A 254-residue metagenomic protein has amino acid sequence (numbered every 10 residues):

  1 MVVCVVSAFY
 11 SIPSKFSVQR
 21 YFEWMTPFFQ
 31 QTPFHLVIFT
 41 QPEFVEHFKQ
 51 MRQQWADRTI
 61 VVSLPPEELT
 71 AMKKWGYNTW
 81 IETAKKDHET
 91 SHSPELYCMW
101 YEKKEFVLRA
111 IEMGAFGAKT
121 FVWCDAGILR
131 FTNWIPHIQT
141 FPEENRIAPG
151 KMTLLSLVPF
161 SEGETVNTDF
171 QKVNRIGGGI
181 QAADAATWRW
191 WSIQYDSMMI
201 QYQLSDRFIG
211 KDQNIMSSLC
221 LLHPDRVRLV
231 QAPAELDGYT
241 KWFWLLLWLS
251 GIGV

Functional and structural regions predicted by a protein language model:
M1-E23: N-proximal low-complexity "stem/linker" segments adjacent to membrane-targeting elements
V3, Q30-V37, T59: Short loop->beta transition adjacent to catalytic acidic/histidine clusters or analogous donor-positioning motifs
F22-H35, Q50-Q54: Short, acidic, metal-binding catalytic loop of nucleotide-sugar glycosyltransferases
P42-K49, G163: Short, charged/polar "capping" segments at the starts of alpha-helices and the immediately preceding loops
Q54-A115: Active-site-proximal specificity loops/subdomain of glycosyltransferases
W100-L154: GT-A fold catalytic core of metal-dependent nucleotide-sugar glycosyltransferases, centered on the diacidic
R130-N133, L154-L155, F170-V254: Catalytic core and acceptor-binding pocket of nucleotide-sugar-dependent glycosyltransferases
G150-T165: Short beta-strand-to-loop element that shapes/binds the nucleotide-sugar donor at the catalytic cleft/hinge
